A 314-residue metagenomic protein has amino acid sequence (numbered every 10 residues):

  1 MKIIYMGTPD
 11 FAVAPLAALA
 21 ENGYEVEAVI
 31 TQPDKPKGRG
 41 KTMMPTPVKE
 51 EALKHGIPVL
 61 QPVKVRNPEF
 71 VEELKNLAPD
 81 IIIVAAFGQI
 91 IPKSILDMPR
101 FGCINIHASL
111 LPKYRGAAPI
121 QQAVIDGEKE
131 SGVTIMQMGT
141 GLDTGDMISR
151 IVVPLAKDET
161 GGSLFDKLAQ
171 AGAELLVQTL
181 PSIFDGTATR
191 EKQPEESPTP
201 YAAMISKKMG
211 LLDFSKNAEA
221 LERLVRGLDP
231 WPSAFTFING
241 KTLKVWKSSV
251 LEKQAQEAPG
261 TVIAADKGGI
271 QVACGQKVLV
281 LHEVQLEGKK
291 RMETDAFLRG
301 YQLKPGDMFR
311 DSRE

Functional and structural regions predicted by a protein language model:
M1-R39: N-terminal Rossmann-like dinucleotide-binding module
N22, Q32, I81-Y201, S206: Donor/substrate-binding cores of folate-linked one-carbon enzymes
E25, G56-P58, G102: Conserved beta-strand segments of alpha/beta enzyme cores
P36-A78: N-terminal glycine-/serine-/threonine-rich beta1-alpha1-beta2 phosphate-ribose binding loop of Rossmann-like
A203-K216: Acyl-group handling in specialized metabolite and lipid biosynthesis
F214-E314: An anion-binding loop in the catalytic cleft
